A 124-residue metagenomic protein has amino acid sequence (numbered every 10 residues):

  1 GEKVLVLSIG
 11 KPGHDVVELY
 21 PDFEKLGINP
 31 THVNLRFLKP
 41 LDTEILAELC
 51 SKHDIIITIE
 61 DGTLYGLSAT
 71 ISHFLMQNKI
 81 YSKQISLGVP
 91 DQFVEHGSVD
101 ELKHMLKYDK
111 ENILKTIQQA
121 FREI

Functional and structural regions predicted by a protein language model:
G1-I124: Thiamine diphosphate
